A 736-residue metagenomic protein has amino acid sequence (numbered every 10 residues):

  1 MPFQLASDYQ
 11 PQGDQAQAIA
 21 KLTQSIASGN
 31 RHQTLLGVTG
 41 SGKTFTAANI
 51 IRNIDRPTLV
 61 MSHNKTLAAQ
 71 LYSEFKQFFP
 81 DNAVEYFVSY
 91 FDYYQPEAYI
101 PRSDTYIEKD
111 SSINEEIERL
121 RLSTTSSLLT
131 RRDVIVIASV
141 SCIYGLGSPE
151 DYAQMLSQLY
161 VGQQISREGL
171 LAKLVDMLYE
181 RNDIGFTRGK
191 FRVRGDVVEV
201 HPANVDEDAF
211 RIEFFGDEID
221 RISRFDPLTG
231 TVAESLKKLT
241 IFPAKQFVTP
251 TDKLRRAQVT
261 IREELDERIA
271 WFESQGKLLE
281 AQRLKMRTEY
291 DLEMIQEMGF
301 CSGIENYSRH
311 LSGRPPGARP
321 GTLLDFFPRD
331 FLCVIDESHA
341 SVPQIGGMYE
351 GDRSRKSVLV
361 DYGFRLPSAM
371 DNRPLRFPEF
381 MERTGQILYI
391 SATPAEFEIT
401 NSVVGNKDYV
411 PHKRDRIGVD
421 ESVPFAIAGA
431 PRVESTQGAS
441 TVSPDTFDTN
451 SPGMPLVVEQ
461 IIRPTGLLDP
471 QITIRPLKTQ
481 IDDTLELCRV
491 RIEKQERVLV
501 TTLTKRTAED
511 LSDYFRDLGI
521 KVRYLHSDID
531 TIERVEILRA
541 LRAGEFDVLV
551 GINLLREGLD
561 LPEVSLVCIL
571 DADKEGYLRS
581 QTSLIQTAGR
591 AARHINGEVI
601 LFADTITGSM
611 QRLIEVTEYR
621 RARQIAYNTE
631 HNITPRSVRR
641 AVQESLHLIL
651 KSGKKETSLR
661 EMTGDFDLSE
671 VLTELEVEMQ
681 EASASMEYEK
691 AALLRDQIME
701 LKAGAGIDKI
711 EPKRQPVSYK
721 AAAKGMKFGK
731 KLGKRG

Functional and structural regions predicted by a protein language model:
M1-L36: Conserved pre-motif I regulatory segment
A27-T34, R56-P57, D133, E496-R497: Pre-Walker A (Motif I) flank of P-loop NTPase domains
S28-I50: Walker A/P-loop
P57-A69, Y86, R491-D513: Conserved strand-helix element at the start of the C-terminal RecA-like helicase core
F87-A98, K109-L120, S141, T502-T507 (+2 more regions): Conserved helicase motor
F87-V136, V140-K413, D448-L477, I481 (+4 more regions): N-terminal cationic and glycine-rich segments that engage phosphates or anionic surfaces
E150, Q154, T504-H526: Conserved helicase motor "Helicase C" RecA-like lobe of SF1/SF2 P-loop NTPases
K407-S451: Intrinsic disorder/low-complexity segments
